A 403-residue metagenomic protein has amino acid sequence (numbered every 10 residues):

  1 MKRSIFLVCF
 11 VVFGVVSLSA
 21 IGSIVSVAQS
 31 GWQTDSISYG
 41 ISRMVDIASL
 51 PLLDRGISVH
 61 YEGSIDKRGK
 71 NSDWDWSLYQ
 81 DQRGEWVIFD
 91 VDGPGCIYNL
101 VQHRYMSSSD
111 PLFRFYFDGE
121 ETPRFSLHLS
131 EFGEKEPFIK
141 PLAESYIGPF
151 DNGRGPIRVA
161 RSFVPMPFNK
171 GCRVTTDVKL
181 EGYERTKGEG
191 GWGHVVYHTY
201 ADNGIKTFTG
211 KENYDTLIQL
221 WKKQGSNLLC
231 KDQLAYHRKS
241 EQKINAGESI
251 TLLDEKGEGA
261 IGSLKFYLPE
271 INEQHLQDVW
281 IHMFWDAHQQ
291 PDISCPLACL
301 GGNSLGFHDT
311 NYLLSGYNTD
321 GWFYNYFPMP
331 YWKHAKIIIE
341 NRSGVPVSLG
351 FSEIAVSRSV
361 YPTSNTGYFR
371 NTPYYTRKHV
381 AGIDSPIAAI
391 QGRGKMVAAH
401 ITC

Functional and structural regions predicted by a protein language model:
M1-S23, A28-Q29: Bacterial Sec-dependent N-terminal signal peptides
I21-C403: Beta-strand-centric surfaces of beta-sandwich/beta-rich domains
